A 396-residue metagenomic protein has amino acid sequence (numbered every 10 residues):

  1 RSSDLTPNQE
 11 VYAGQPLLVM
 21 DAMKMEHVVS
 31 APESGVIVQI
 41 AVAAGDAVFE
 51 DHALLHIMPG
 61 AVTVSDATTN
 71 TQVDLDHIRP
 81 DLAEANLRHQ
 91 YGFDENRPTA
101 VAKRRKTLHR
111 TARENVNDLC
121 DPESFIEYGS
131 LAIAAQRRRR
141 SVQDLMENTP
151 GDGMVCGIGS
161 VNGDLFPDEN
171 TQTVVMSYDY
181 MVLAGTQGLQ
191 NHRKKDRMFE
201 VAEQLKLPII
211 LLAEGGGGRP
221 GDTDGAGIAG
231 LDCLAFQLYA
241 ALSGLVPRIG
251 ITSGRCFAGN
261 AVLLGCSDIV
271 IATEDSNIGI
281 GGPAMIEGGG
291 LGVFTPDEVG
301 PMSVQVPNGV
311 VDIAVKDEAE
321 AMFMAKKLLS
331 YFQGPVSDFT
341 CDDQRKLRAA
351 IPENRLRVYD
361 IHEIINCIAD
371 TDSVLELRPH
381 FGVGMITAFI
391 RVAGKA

Functional and structural regions predicted by a protein language model:
Q9-S30, F49-T63: Short hydrophobic beta/alpha edge segments that flank linear recognition/processing sites
S65-Q172, S177-L183, M302-V304, V315-A396: Intrinsically disordered, low-complexity segments enriched in small/flexible residues
D74, M176-A202, D268-V270, S276-V299: Extended active-site and interfacial segments that coordinate phosphate-rich ligands in large catalytic machineries
G151-M154, D168-T173, Y178, Q204-P208 (+5 more regions): Short coil/turn connectors at secondary-structure junctions
Y178, T186-Q187, N191-L238: A glycine-rich phosphate/pyrophosphate-binding beta-strand-loop-alpha-helix module
A213-S337: Conserved catalytic cores of soluble enzyme domains, especially glycine-rich substrate-binding beta-alpha loops
